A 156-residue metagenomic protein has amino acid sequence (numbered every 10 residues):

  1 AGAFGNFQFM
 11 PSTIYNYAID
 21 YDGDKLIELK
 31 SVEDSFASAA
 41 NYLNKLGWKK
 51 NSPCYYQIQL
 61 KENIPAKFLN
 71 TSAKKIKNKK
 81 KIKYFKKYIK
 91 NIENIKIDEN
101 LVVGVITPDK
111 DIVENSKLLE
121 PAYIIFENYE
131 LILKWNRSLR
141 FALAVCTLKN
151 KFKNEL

Functional and structural regions predicted by a protein language model:
A1-P108, K117: Flexible, glycine-rich surface segments
N94-L156: C-terminal functional modules
